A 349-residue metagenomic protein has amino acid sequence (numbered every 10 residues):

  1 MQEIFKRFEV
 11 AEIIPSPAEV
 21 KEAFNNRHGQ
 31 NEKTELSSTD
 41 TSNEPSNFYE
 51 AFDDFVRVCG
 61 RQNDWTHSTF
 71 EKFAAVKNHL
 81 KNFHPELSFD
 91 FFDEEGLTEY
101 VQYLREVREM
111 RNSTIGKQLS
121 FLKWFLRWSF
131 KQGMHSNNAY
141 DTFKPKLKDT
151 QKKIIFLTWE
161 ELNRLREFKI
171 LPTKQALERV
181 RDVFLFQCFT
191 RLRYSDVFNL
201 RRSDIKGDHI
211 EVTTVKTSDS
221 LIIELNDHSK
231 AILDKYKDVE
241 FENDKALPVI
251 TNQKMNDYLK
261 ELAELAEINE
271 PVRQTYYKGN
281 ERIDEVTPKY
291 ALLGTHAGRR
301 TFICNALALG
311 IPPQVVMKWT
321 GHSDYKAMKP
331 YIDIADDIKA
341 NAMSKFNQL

Functional and structural regions predicted by a protein language model:
M1-N47, G60-N63: N-terminal helical hairpins
H79, D90-F92, V107-D141, R193-S195 (+1 more regions): N-terminal DNA-binding recognition helix of tyrosine site-specific recombinases/integrases
N112, G116, H135, D141-Y194 (+1 more regions): Basic, Lys/Arg- and aromatic-enriched nucleic-acid-binding interface segment
L165, E224-A231, K235-K237, P330-L349: DNA/chromatin major-groove-contacting recognition/catalytic segments
P172-K174, E240-K245, K260-K318: Short, basic (Lys/Arg/His-rich) helix/loop patches that form interaction surfaces in the mid-to-C-terminal regions
T190, N199-K235: Conserved tyrosine-mediated DNA breakage-rejoining catalytic core shared by Y-recombinases
S203-H209, L292, L309-P330, N341: Short, polar N-cap/turn motifs at the start of nucleic acid-interacting alpha helices
T214-S218, M255, T320-K345: Catalytic-site neighborhood detector that most strongly recognizes the C-terminal catalytic loop/helix of tyrosine
